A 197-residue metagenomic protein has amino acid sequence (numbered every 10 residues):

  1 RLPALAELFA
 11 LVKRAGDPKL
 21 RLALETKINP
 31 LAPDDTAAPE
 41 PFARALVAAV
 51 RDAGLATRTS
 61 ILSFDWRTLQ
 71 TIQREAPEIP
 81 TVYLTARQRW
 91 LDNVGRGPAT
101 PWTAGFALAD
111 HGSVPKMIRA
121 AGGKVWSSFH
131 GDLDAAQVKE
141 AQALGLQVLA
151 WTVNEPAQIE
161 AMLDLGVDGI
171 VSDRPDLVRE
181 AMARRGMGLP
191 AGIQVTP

Functional and structural regions predicted by a protein language model:
R1-P80, L84-Q88, A99-W102, A107-D110 (+2 more regions): Metal-dependent phosphodiesterase/phospholipase catalytic core, i.e., the His/Asp/Glu-rich active-site region
Y83-L84, L91-P197: C-terminal active-site rim and adjoining tail of enzyme catalytic domains
